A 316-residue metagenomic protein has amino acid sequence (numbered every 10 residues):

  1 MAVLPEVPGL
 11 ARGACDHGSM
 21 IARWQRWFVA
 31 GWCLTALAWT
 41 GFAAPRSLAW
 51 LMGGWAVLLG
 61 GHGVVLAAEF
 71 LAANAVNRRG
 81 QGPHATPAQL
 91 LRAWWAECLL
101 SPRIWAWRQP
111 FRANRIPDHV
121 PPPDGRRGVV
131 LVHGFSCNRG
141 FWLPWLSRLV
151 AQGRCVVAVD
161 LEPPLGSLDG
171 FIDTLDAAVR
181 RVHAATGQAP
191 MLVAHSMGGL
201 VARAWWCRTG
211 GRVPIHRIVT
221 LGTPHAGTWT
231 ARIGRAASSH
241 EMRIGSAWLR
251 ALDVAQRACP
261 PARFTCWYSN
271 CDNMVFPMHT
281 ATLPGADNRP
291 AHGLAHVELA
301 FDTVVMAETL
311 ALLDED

Functional and structural regions predicted by a protein language model:
M1-G128, E315: Flexible, membrane-associating and regulatory peripheral segments of lipid-active enzymes
G125-R127, C259-F264, L283-D287: Short, proline-enriched alpha-helix->beta-strand connector loops that line the catalytic pocket of alpha/beta-hydrolase
V130-G140, P144, R148-P260, W267 (+1 more regions): Serine-dependent carboxylesterase/thioesterase catalytic core of lipase-like alpha/beta-hydrolase/SGNH enzymes
L168, A295-T303: Catalytic histidine-centered segment of alpha/beta-hydrolase-like enzymes
H183, T309-D316: Short, hydrophobic alpha-helical segments
N270-C271, G293-A295: Acidic beta-to-alpha connecting loop that harbors the catalytic carboxylate
N270-D287: Conserved loop-alpha-helix segment in the C-terminal half of the alpha/beta-hydrolase fold that carries the catalytic
A300-L312: Post-His helix in hydrolase/transferase enzymes
